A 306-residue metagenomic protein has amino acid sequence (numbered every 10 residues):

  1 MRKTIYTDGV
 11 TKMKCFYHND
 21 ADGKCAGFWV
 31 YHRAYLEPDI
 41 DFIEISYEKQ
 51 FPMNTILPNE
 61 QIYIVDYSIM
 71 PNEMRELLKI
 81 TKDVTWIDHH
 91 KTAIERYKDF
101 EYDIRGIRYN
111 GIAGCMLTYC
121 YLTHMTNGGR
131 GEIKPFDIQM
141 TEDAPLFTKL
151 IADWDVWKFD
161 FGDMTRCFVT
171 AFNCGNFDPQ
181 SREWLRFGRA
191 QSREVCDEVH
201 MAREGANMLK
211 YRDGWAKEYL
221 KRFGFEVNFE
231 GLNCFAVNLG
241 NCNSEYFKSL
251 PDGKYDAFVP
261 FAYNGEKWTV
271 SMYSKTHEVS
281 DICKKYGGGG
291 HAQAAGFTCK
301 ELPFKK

Functional and structural regions predicted by a protein language model:
M1-C167, F172, R182, K210-K306: Replace "Mg2+/Mn2+-dependent" with "divalent metal-dependent
S181-N207: Long, charge-rich alpha-helical interaction segments
